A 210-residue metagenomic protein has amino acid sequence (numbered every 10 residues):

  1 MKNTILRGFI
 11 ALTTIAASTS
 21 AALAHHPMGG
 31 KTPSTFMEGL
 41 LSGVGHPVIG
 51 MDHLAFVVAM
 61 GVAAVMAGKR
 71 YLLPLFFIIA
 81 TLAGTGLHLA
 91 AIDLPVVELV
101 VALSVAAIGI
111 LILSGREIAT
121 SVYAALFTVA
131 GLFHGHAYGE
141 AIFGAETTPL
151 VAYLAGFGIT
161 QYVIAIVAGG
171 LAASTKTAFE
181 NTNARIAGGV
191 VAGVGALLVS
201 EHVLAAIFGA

Functional and structural regions predicted by a protein language model:
K2-V48, V203-A210: Histidine-/acidic- and/or cysteine-rich, low-complexity loops and terminal segments associated with membrane
I15, R185-L204: Final/C-terminal transmembrane alpha-helix of multipass membrane proteins
A24, G50-H53, A106, L132-H134 (+1 more regions): Divalent metal-coordination and catalytic microenvironments
H26-F36, I92-L99, H136-F157, E201-A210: Interfacial helix-loop-helix junctions of multi-pass membrane proteins
L40, V44, I78-L82, L99 (+3 more regions): Residue-level signature of the transmembrane alpha-helical core of multi-pass small-molecule transporters
H53-G61, S104-L113, I159-A172, V194: Hydrophobic cores of alpha-helical transmembrane segments in multi-pass inner/ER membrane proteins, independent
L54-A64, I112, Y123-G131, A137-E146: Generic transmembrane alpha-helix signature in multi-pass membrane proteins, especially transporters/channels
G61, V65-E98, T147-S174, A184: A small-residue-rich subset of transmembrane alpha-helices
